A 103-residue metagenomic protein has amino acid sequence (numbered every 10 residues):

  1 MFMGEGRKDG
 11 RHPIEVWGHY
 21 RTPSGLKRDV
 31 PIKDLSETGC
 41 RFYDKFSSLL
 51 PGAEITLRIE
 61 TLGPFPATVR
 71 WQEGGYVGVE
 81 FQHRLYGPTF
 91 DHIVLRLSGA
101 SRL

Functional and structural regions predicted by a protein language model:
M1-L103: Structured alpha-helical
